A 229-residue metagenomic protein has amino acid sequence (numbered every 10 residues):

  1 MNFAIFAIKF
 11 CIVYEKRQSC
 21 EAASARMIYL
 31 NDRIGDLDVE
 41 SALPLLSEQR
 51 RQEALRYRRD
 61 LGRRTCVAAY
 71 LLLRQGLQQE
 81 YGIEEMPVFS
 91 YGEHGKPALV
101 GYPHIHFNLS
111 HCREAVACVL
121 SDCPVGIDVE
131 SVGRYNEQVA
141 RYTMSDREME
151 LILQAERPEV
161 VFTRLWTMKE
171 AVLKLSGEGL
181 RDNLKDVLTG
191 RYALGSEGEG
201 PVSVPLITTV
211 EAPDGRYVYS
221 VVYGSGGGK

Functional and structural regions predicted by a protein language model:
I5-K229: Core catalytic alpha/beta fold that binds nucleotide/phospho-ligands
